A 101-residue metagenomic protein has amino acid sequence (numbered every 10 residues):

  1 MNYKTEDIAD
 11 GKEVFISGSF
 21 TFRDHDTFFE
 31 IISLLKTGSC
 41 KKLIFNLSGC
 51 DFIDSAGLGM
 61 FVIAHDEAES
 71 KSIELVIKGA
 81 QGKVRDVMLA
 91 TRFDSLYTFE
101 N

Functional and structural regions predicted by a protein language model:
M1-N2, N101: Absolute protein N-terminus
N2-E30: STAS-typified acidic loop motif
I8-D10, S48, E100: Conserved catalytic submotifs in the C-terminal HATPase_c
S17, E100-N101: Short beta->alpha connector loops at strand-helix junctions that form conserved, small/polar/Pro-enriched
S19-Y97: Amphipathic alpha-helical interaction surfaces in cytosolic regulatory modules
